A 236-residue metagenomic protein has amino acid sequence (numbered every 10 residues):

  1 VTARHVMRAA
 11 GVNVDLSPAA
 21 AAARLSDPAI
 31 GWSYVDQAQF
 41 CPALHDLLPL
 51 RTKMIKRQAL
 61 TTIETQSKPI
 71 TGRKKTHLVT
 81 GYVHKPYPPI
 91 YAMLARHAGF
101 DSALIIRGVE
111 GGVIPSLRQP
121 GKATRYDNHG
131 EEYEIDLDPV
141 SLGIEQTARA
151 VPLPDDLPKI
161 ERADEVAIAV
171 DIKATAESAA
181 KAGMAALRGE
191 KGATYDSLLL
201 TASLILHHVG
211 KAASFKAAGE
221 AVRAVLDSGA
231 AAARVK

Functional and structural regions predicted by a protein language model:
V1-G11: Long, hydrophobic, well-ordered secondary-structure blocks that form the structural core and pocket-lining surfaces
A9-A10, D15, A20, S26-K236: Glycine-rich anion-binding loops and their surrounding alpha/beta cores
